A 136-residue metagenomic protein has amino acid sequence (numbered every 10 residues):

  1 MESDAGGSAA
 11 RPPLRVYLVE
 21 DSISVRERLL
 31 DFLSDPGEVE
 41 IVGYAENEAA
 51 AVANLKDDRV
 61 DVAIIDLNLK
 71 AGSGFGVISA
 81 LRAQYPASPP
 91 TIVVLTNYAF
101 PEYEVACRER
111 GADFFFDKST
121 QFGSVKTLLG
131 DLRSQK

Functional and structural regions predicted by a protein language model:
M1-Y17, I23, G123-K136: Non-catalytic signal-transmission and effector/linker regions of two-component phosphorelay proteins
I23-G43: Two-component/phosphorelay signaling modules centered on CheY-like receiver
Y44-V62: Acidic, metal-coordinating helix/loop segments flanking the phosphotransfer/catalytic sites of two-component signaling
N47, S73-G76: Acidic catalytic/metal-coordinating carboxylates
D66-L67: Active-site residues of response regulator receiver
F75-S88: Short amphipathic alpha-helix used as the core "switch/output" element in two-component signaling
G76, A99-F116, T120: Alpha4 helix (beta4-alpha4-beta5 surface) of REC/receiver domains from two-component response regulators
